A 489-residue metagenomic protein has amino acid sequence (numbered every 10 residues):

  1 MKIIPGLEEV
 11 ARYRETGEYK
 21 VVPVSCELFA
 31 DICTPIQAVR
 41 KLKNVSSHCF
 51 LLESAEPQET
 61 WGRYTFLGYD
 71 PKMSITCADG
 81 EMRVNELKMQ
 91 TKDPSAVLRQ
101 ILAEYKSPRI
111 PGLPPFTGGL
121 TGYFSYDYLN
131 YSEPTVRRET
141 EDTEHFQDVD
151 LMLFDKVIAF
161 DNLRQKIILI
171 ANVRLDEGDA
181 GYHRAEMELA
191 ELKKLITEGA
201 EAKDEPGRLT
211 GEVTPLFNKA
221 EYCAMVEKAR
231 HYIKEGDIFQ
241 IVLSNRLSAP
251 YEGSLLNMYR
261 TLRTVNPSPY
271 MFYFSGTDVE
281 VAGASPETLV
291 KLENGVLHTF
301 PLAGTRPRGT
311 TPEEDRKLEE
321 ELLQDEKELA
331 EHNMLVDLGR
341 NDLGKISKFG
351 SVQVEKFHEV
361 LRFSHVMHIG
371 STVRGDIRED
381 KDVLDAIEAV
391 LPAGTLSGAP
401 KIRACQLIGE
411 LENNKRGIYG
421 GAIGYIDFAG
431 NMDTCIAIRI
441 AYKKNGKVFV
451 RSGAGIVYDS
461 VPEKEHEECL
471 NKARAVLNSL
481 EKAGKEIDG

Functional and structural regions predicted by a protein language model:
M1-G489: Extended alpha-helical targeting/anchoring segments, especially N-terminal organellar/secretory targeting helices
